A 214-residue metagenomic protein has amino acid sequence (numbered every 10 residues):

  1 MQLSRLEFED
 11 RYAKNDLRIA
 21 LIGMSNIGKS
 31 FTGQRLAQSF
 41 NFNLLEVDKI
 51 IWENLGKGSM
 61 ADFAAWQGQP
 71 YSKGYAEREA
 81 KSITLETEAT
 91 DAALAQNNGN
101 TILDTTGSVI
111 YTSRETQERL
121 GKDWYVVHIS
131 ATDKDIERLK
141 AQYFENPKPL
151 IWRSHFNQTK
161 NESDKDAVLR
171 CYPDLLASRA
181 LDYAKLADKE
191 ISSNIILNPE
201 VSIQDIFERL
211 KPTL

Functional and structural regions predicted by a protein language model:
M1-D16, R35, S39, R170 (+1 more regions): NTP-dependent small-molecule kinase module
G23: The Walker A (P-loop) glycine that initiates the GxxxxGKT/S ATP-binding motif of P-loop NTPases
N26: Walker A (P-loop) phosphate-binding loop of P-loop NTPases
S30: Walker A/P-loop
Q38-V47: Post-Walker A helix-loop "phosphate-sensing" segment adjacent to the P-loop in P-loop NTPases
I50-E118: ATP-dependent small-molecule kinase phosphotransfer cores that center on conserved nucleotide phosphate-binding segments
K122-R179: A glycine- and Lys/Arg-enriched "phosphate-lid" helix/loop adjacent to the NTP-binding pocket of small-molecule kinases
